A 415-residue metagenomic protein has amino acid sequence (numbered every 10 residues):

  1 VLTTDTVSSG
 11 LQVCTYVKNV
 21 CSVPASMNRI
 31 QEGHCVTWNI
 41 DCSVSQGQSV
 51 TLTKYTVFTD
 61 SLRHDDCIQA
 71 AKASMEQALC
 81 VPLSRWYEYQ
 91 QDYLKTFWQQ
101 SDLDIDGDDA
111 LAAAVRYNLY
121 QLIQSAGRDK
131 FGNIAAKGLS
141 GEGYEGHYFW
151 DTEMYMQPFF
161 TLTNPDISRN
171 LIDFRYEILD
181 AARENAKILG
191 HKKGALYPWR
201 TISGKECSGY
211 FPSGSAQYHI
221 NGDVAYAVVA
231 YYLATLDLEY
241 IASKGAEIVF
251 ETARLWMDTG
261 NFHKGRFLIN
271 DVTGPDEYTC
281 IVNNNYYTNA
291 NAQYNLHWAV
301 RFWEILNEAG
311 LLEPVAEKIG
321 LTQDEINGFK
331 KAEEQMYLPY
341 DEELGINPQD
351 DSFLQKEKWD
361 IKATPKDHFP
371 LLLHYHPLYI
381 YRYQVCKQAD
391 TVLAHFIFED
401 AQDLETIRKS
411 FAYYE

Functional and structural regions predicted by a protein language model:
V1-Y144: Acidic/polar, glycine-enriched structural segments that form the non-catalytic walls/loops of the carbohydrate-binding
Q99-D104, Q121-Q124, M154-P165, P212 (+4 more regions): Well-ordered alpha-helical scaffold segments within catalytic/enzyme domains
I105-A112, G127-F131, L162-I172, Y232-E247 (+2 more regions): Structural helix-adjacent loops and short alpha-helical linkers that scaffold large soluble proteins
G107, S140-W150, S208-N221, E277-N289 (+2 more regions): Solvent-exposed loop and edge beta-strand segments that line ligand/cofactor-binding and catalytic clefts
Y117-Q124, F174-A181, S203, E247-T259 (+4 more regions): Alpha-helical scaffold segments in carbohydrate-active enzymes
A126-S140, D166-Y226, Y232-L233, L238-S243 (+2 more regions): Helix-terminus loop motifs that line ligand-binding clefts
Y148-E177, H297, E304, G320-E415: Active-site core of glycosidic bond-cleaving carbohydrate-active enzymes
K205, E251, L255-L321: Acidic/histidine-rich catalytic neighborhood
